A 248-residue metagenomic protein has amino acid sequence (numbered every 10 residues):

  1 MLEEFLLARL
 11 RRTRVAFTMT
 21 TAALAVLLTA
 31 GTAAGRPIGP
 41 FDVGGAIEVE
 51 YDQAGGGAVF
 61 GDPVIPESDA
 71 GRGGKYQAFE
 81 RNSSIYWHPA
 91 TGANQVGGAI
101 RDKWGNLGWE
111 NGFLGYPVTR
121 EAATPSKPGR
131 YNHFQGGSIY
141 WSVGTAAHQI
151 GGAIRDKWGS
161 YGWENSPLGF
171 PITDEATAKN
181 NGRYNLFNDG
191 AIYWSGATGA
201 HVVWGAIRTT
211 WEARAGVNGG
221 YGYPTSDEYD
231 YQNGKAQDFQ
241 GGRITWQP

Functional and structural regions predicted by a protein language model:
L2-G35: Secretory targeting and sorting signals
G31, R36-P248: Extended, compositionally biased repeat/scaffold regions that form elongated interaction surfaces
